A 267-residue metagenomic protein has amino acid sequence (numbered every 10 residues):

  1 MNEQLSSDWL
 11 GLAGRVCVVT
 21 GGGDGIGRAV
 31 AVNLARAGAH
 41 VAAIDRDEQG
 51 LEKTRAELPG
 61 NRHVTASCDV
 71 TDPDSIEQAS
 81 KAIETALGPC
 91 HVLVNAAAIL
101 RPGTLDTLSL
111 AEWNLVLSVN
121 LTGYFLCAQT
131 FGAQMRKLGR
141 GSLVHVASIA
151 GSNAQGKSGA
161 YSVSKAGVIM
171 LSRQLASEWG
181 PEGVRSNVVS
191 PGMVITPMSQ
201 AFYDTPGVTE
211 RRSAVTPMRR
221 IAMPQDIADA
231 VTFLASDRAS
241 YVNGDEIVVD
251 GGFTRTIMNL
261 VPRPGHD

Functional and structural regions predicted by a protein language model:
N2-D8, N243-D267: Short C-terminal tail/terminal secondary-structure segment of NAD(P)H-dependent dehydrogenase/reductase domains
V16, G23-G25: Conserved glycine-rich cofactor-binding loop
T104-L105, E112-N114, R212: Substrate-binding pocket helix/loop in short-chain dehydrogenase/reductase
A128, S164, S172: Active-site helix of classical SDR
A133, S177-P181, S240: Alpha-helical segment proximal to the catalytic Tyr-Lys
S148: Residue(s) in the substrate-gating loop at a strand-loop-helix junction that position the organic substrate next
V188-P191, E210-R238, V242, V249-G251: C-terminal helical subdomain
